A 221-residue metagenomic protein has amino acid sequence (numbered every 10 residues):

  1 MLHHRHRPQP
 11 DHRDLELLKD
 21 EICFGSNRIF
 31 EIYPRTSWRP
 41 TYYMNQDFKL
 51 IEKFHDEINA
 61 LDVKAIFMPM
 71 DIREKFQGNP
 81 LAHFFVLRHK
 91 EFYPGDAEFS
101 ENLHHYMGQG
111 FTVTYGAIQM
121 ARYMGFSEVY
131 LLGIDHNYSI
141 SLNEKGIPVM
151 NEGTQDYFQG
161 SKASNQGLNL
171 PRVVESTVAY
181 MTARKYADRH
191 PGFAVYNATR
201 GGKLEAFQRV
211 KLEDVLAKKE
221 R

Functional and structural regions predicted by a protein language model:
M1-R221: Metal-ion/cofactor- or nucleotide/acyl-coenzyme-handling active-site neighborhoods
